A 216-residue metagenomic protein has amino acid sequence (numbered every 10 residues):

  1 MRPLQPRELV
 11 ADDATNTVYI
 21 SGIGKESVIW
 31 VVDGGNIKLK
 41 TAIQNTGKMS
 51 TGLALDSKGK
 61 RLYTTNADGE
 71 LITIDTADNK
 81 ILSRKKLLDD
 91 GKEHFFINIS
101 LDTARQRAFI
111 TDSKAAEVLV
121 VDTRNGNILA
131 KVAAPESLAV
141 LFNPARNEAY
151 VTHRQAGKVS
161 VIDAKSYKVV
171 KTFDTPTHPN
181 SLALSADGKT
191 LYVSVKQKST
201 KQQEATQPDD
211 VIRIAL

Functional and structural regions predicted by a protein language model:
M1-L216: Predominantly soluble domains enriched in secretory-pathway, periplasmic, or organellar proteins
